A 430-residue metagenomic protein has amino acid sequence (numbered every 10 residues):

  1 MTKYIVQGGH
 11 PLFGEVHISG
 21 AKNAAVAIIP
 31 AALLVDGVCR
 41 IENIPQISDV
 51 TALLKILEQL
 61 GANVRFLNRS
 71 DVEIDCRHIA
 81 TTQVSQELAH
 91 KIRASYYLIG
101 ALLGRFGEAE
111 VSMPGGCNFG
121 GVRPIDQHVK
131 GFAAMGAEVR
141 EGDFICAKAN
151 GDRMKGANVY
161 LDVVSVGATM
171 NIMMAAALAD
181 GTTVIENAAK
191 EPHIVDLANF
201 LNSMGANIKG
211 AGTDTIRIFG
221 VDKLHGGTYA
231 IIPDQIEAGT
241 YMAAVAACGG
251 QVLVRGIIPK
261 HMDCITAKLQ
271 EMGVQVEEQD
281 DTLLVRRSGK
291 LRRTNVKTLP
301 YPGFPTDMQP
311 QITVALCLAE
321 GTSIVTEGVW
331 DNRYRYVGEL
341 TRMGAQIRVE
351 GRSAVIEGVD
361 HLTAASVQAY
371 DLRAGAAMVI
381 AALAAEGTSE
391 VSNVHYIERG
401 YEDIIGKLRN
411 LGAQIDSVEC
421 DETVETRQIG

Functional and structural regions predicted by a protein language model:
M1-G430: Short, structured segments at the rim of ligand-binding sites
